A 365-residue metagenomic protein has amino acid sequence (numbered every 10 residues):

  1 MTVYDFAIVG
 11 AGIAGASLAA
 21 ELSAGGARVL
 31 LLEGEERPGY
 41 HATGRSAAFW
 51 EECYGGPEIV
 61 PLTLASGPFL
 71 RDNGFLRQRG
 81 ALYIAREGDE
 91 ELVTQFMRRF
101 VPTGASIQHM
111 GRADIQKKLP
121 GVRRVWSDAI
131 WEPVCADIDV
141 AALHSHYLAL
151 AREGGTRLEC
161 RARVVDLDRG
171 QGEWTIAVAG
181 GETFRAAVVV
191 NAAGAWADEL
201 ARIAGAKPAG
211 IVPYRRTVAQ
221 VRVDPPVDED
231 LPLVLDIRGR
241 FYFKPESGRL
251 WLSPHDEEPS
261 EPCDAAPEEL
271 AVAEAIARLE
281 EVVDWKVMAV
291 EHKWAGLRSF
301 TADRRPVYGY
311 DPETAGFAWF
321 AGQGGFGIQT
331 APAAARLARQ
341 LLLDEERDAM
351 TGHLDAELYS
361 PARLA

Functional and structural regions predicted by a protein language model:
M1-A14: Beta1/beta-strand and adjacent pyrophosphate-binding region of the FAD-binding site in flavoprotein oxidoreductases
Y4, Y40, E313-A365: C-terminal lid/capping helical subdomain adjacent to the catalytic/cofactor pocket in oxidative enzymes
S23-T43: Glycine-rich FAD pyrophosphate-binding loop
G39, E182-P232, A349: Central helical "cap/lid" subdomain
S46-K118, V125-S127, R240-Y242, R278-L279: Dinucleotide-binding Rossmann-like beta1-alpha1 core, especially the glycine-rich loop that anchors the ADP
P61-L62, Y83-L92, I130-A149, A265-A273: Short beta-strand to alpha-helix junction loop
W131-R185: Helical element adjacent to the flavin cofactor pocket in flavoenzyme catalytic cores
K207-P208, V223-G316, A321: Active-site lid/adjacent beta-loop-alpha segment flanking the redox-cofactor pocket in flavoenzymes
